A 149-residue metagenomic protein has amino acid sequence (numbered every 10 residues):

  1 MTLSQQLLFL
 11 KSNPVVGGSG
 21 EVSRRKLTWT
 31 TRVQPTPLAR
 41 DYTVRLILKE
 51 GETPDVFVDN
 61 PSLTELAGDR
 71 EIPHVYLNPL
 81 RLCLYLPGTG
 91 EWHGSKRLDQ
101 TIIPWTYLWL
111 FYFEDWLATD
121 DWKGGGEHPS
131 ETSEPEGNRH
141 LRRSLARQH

Functional and structural regions predicted by a protein language model:
M1-R25, T30: Start-of-domain signal
T2, V22, P35, I102-W105: Short linear sequence motifs
Q5-Q6, Q34, Q100, Q148: Residue-identity detector for glutamine
S19-P87, K96-R97: Compact alpha/beta protein-protein interaction domains typified by the UBC
N60-H149: Domain-scale recognition of soluble eukaryotic interaction modules
